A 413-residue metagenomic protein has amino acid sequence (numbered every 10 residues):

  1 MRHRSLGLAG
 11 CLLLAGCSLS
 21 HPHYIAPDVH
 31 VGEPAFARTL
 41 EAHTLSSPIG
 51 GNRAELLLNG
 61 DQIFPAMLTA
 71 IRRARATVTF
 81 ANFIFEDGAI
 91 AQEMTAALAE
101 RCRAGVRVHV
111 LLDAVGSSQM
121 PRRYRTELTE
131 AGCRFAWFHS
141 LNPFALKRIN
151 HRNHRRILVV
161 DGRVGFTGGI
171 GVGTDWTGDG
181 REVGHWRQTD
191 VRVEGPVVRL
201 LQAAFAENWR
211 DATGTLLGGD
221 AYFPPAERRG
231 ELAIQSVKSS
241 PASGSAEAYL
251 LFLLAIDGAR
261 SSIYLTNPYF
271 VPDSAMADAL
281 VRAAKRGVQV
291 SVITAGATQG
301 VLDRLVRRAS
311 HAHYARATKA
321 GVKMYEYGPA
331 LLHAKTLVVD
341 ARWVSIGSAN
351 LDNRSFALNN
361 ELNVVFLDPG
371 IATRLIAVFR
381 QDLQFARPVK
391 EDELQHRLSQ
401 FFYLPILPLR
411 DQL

Functional and structural regions predicted by a protein language model:
M1-G7: Bacterial N-terminal signal peptides that target proteins for export
G7-G16: Bacterial N-terminal signal peptides
C17-L413: Charged, low-complexity intrinsically disordered terminal segments
